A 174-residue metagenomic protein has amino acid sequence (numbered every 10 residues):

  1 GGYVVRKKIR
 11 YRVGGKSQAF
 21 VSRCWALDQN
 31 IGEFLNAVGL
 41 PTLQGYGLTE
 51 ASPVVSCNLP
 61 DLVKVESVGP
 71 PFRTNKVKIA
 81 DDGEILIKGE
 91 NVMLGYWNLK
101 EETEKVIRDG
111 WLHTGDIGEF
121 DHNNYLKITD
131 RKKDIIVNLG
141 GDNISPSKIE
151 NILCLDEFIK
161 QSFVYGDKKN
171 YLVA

Functional and structural regions predicted by a protein language model:
G1-V63, K76, K160: Gly/Ser/Thr-rich phosphate-binding loop
C24, M93, P146: Glycine-rich phosphate/pyrophosphate-binding beta-alpha loops
P71-N138, L155: Conserved ATP-binding/catalytic segment of the ANL
I136, Q161-V164: Conserved C-terminal "lid"/linker of ANL adenylate-forming enzymes
L139-I144: Short, surface-exposed ligand-recognition loops at beta-strand->loop->(often short) alpha-helix junctions that present
L153-S162: Short acidic amphipathic segments
D167-A174: Conserved loop-to-beta-strand segment in the C-terminal subdomain of adenylate-forming
